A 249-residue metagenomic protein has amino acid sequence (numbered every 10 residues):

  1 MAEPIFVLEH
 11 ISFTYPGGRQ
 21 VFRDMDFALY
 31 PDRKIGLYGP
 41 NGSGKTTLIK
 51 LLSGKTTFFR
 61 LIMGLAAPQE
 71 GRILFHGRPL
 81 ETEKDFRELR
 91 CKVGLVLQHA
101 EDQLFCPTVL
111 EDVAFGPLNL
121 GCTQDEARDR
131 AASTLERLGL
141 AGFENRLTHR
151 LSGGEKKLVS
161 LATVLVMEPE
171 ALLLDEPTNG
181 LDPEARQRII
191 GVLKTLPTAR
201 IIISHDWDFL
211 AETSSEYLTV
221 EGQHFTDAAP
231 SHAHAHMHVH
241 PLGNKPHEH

Functional and structural regions predicted by a protein language model:
Y38-P40: The feature captures the beta-strand-to-loop junction immediately N-terminal to the Walker
S53, M63: Helix-to-loop junction immediately C-terminal to a conserved catalytic motif
G71-E81, L89: Conserved ABC transporter NBD signature motif
D125-F143: Conserved ABC ATPase "signature" region
L147-L151, E155: Conserved ABC ATPase signature
L172-D175: Catalytic Walker B motif of ABC-type/P-loop ATPase nucleotide-binding domains
S204-H205: H-loop/switch region of ABC-family ATPase nucleotide-binding domains
